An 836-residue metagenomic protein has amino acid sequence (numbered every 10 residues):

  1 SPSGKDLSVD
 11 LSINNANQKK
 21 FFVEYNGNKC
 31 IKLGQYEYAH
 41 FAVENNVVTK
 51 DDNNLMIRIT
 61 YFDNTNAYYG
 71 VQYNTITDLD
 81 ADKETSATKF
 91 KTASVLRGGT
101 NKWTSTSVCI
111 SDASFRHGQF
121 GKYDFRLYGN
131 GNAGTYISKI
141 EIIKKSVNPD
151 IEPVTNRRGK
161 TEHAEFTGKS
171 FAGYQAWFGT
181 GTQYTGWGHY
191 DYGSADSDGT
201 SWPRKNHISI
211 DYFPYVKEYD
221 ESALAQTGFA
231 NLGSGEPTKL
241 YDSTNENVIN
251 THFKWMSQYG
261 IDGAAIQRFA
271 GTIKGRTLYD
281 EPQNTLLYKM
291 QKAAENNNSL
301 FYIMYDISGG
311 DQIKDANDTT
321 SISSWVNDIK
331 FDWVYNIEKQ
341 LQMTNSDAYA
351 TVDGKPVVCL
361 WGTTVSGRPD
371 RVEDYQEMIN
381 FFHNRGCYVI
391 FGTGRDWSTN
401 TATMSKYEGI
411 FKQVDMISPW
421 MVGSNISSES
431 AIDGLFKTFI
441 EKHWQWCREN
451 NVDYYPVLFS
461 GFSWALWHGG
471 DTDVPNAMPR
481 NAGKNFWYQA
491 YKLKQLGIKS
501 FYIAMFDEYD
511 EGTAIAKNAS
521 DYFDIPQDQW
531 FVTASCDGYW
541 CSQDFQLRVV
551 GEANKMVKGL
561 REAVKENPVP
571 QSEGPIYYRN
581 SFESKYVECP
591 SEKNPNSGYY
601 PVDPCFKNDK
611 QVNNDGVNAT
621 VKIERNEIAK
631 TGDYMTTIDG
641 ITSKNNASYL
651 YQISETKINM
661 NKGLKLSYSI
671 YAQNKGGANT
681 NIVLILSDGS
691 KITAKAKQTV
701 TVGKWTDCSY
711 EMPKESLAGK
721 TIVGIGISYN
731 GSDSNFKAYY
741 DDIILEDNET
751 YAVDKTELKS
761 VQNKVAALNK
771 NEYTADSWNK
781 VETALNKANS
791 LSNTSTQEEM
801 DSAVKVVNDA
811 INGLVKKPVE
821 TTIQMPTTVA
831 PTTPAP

Functional and structural regions predicted by a protein language model:
S1-K19, P149, G168-K169, G173 (+1 more regions): Extracellular carbohydrate-recognition regions
K20-Y38, N618-A647: Short carbohydrate-recognition loop motifs
E37-S114, G640-L717, S734-Y739: Extracellular ligand-binding interfaces
I57, N64, G98, S105-H117 (+2 more regions): Glycan-processing catalytic domains of CAZymes
V108, S138-I142, F582, Y710 (+2 more regions): Extracellular beta-strand elements of beta-rich domains used for carbohydrate recognition/degradation or cell-matrix
D112-R126, S716-I727: Noncatalytic modules at the cell exterior or secretory-pathway interfaces, chiefly beta-strand-rich lectin/adhesion
N130-I143, G719, N730-E746: Extracellular carbohydrate recognition
E749-P836: Beta-rich interaction/scaffold domains
